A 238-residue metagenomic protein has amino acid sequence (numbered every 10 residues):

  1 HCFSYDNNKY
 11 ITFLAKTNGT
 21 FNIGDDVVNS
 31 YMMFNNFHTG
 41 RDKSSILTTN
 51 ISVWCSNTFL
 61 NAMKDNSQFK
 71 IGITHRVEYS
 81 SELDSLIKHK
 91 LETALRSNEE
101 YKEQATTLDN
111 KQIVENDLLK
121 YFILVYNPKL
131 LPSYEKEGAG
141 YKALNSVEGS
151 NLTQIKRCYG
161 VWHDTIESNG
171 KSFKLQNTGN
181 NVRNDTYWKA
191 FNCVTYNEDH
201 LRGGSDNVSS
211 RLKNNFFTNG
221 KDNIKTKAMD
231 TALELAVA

Functional and structural regions predicted by a protein language model:
H1-T12, N18-T20: N-terminal "first-domain core" detector
T12-F13, M32: A broad, low-specificity signal marking well-ordered, structured residues that form hydrophobic/aromatic
N18-A238: Intrinsically disordered, low-complexity regions enriched in serine/threonine
